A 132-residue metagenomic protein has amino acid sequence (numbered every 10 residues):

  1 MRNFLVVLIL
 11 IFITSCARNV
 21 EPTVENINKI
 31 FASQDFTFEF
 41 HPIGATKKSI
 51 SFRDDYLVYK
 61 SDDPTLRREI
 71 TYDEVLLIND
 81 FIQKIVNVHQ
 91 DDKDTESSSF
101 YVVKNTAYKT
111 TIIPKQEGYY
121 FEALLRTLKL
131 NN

Functional and structural regions predicted by a protein language model:
M1-L5, R18: Positively charged n-region of N-terminal signal peptides that target proteins for export
F12-S15: C-terminal motif of bacterial Sec signal peptides marking the signal peptidase cleavage site
A17-E69: N-terminal export/targeting and maturation segments
A17-T37, S97-N132: Short, well-ordered, aromatic-rich surface patches in folded extracellular/luminal domains
F40-S49, D91-S98, Q116-Y119: His-enriched metal-coordination microenvironments in redox/metal-binding proteins
S49-D54, R67-D73, Y108-E117: Short amphipathic beta-strand/extended segments with alternating polar/hydrophobic composition
D54-D92: Mature extracytoplasmic domains of secretory-pathway proteins
